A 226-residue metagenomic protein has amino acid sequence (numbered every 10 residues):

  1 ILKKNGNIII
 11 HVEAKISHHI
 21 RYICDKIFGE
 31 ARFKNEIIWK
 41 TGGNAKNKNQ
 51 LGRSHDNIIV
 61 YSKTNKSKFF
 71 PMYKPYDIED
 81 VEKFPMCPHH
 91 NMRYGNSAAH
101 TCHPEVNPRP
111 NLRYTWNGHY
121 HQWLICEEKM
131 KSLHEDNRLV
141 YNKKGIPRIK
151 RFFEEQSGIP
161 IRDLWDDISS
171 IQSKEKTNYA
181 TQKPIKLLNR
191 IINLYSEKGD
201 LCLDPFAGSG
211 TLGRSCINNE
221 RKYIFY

Functional and structural regions predicted by a protein language model:
I1-Y226: Core catalytic lobe of class I
